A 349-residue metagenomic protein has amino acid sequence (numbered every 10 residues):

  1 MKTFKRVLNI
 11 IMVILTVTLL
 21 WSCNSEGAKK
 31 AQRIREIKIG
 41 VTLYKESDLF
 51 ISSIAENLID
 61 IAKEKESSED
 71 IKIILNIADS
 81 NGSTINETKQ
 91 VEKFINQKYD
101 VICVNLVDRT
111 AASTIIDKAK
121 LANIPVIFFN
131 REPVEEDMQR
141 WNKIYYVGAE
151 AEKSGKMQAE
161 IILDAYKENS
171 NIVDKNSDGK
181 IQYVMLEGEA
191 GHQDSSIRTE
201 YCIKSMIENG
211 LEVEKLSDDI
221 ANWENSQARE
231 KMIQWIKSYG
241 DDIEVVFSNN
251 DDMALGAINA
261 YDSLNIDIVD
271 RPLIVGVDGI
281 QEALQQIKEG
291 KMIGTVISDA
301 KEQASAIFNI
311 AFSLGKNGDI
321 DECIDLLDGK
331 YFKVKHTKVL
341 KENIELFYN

Functional and structural regions predicted by a protein language model:
L19-S22: C-terminal motif of bacterial Sec signal peptides marking the signal peptidase cleavage site
N24-E26: Bacterial signal peptide processing site
R35, G179-A190, E302-N349: Hinge/cleft segment of the Venus flytrap/periplasmic-binding protein
K38-L58, K65, I74-T88, Q97-Y99 (+3 more regions): Extracytoplasmic "Venus flytrap"
F50-E66, S154-Q158, Q193-E212, Q227 (+2 more regions): Short, solvent-exposed amphipathic alpha-helices that sit in or adjacent to ligand/effector-binding or catalytic
L58, V104-L121, C202, L216-L284: Hydrophobic alpha-helical
E87, Y146-D178, A228-R229, G279-A283 (+1 more regions): Hydrophobic alpha-helical segments within soluble ligand-binding/sensing domains
I115-K153, D174-G179, I280-K288: Flexible loop/hinge segments that line or gate small-molecule binding clefts
